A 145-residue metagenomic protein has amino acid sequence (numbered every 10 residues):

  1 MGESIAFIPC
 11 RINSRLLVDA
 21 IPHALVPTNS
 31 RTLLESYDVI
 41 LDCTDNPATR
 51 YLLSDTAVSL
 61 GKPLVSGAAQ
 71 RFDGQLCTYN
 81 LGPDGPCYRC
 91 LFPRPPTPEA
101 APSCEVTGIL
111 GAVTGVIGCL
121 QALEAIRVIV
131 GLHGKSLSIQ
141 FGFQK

Functional and structural regions predicted by a protein language model:
M1-K145: Adenine nucleotide-associated cytosolic modules
